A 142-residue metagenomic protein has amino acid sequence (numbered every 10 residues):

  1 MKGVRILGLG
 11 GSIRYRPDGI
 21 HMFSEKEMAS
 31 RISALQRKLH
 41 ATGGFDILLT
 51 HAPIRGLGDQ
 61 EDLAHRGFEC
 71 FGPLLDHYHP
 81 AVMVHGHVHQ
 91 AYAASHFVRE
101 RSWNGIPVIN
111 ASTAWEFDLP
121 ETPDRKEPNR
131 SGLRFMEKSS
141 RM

Functional and structural regions predicted by a protein language model:
M1-C70: Conserved catalytic scaffold of divalent metal-dependent phosphoesterases
K2, L74-H77, Q90-M142: Binuclear metal-dependent phosphoesterase catalytic core
R5-G8, A64, M83, S102 (+1 more regions): Generic detector of intrinsically disordered, low-complexity, polar/charged segments
I6, L48, M83, H87 (+1 more regions): Divalent metal-coordination and catalytic microenvironments
R14-D18, I54-G58, A81-R101, W115-D118: Active-site environment of divalent metal-dependent phosphoester hydrolases
F45, F71-V88: Proline-aspartate-enriched helix->loop->beta-strand connector
